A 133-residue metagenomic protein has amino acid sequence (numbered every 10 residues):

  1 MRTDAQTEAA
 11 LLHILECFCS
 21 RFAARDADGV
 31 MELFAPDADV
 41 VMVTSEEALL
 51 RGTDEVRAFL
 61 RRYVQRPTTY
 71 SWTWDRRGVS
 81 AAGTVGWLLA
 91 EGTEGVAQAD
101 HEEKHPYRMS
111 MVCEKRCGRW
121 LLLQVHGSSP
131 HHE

Functional and structural regions predicted by a protein language model:
M1-P36: Short, low-complexity N-terminal intrinsically disordered segments enriched in polar/charged residues
I14, A27-G83: A solvent-exposed, acidic/Ser-Thr-rich amphipathic alpha-helical stretch
F34, G92-E94, H126-S129: Short beta-strand segments enriched in hydrophobic/aromatic residues within well-folded beta-rich domains
L60, W74-V79, G92-E94, R108-E114: Hydrophobic/aromatic beta-strand elements that line small-molecule binding cavities or substrate pockets in beta-rich
Y70-S71, T84, L88, H105-Y107: Residue-level preference for beta-strand/loop junctions
G95-E103: Short, cysteine-centered beta-strand-loop-beta hairpins and adjacent loop/turn segments enriched in charged/polar
P106-E133: Short beta-strand edge/turn micro-motifs at domain boundaries
